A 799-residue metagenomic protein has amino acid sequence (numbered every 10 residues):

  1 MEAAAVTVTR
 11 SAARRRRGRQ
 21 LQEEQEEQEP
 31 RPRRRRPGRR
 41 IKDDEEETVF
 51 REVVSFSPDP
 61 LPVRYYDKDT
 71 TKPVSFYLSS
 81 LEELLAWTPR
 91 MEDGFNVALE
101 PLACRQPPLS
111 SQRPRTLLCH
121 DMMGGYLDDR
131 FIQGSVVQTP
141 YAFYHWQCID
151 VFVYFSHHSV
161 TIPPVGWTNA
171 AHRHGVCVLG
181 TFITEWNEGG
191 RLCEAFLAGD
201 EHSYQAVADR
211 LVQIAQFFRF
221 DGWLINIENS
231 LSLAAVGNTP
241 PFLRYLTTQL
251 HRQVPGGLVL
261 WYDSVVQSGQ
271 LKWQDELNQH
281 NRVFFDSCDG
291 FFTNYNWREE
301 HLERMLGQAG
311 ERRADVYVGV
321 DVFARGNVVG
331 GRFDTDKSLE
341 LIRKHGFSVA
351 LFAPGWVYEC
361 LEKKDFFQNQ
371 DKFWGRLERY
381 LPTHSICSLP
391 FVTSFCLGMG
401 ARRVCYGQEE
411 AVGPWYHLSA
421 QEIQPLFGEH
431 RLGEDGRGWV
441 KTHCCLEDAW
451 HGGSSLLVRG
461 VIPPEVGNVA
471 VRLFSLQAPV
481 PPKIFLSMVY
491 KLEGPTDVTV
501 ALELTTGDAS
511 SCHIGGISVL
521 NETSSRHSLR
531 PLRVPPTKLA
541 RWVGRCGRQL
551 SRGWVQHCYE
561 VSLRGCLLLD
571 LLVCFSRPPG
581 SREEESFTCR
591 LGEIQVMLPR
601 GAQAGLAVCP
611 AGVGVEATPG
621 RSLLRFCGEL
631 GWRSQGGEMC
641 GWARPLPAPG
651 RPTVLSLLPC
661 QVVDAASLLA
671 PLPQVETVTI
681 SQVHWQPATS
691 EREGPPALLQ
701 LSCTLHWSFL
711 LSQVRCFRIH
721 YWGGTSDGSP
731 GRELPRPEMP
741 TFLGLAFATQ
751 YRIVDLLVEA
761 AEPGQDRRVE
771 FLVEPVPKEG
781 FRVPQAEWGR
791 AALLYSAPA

Functional and structural regions predicted by a protein language model:
E2, V8-R10, L109-H301: Chitinase-like catalytic core of GlcNAc-active glycosidases
F152, R472-L502, V555-L563, L571-C574 (+2 more regions): Extra-cytoplasmic beta-strand recognition segments
R252, G256-S487, K491-L504: Substrate-binding and catalytic surfaces of secreted/luminal carbohydrate-active proteins
G428, W439-R472, S511-S551, V555 (+4 more regions): Short carbohydrate-recognition loop motifs
M488, K538-A607, T653: Extracellular beta-strand ligand-recognition surfaces/modules
A643, T749-A792: Beta-strand-rich modules
W685, R692, A697-Q713: Conserved aromatic anchor
L711-A748, E779, E787: Extracellular low-complexity, O-glycosylation-prone stalks/linkers
